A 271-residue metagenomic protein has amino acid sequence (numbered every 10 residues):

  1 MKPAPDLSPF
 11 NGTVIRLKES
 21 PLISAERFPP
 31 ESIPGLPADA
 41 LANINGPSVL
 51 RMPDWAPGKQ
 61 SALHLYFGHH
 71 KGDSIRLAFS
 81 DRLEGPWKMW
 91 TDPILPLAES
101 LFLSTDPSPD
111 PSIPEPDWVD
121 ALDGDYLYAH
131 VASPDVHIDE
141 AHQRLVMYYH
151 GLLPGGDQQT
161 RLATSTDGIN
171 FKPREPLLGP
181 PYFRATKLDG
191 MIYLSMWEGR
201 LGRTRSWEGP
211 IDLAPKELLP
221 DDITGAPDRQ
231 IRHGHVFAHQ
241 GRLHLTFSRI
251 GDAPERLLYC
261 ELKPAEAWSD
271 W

Functional and structural regions predicted by a protein language model:
M1-S133, H137-R232, A238-W271: Beta-rich carbohydrate-recognition and catalytic domains
